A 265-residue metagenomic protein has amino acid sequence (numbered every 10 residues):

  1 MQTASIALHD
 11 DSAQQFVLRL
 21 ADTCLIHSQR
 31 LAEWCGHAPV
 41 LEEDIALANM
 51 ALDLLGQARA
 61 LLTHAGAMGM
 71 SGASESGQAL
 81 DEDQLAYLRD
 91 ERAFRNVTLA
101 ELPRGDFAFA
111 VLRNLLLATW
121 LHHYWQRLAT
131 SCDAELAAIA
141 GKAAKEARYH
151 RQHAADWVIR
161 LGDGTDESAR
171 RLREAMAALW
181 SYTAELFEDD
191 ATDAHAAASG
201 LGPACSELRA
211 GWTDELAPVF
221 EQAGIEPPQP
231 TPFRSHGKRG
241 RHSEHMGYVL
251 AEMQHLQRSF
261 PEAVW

Functional and structural regions predicted by a protein language model:
Q2-F16, A86-R113, G164-T165, L179-G202: Acidic/His metal-coordination segments adjacent to aromatic residues that form catalytic metal sites in metalloenzymes
A13-V17, A38-Q57, A110, E135-A147: Alpha-helical scaffold segments that form or flank carboxylate-/histidine-based iron centers
T23-L31, Q57, L61, L117-Y124 (+2 more regions): Amphipathic, well-ordered alpha-helical segments in soluble domains
H27-N49, L121-L136: Helix-loop segments that flank and shape redox-cofactor active sites
A51-L88, A155-V158: Conserved alpha-helical segments that form or flank metal/cofactor-binding pockets of metalloenzymes
T98-H153: Internal, conserved structured core segments that host functional sites
E135-A198: A contiguous pocket-lining binding segment that forms or flanks enzyme active sites
R170-W265: Extended, helix-rich structural scaffolds rather than catalytic motifs
